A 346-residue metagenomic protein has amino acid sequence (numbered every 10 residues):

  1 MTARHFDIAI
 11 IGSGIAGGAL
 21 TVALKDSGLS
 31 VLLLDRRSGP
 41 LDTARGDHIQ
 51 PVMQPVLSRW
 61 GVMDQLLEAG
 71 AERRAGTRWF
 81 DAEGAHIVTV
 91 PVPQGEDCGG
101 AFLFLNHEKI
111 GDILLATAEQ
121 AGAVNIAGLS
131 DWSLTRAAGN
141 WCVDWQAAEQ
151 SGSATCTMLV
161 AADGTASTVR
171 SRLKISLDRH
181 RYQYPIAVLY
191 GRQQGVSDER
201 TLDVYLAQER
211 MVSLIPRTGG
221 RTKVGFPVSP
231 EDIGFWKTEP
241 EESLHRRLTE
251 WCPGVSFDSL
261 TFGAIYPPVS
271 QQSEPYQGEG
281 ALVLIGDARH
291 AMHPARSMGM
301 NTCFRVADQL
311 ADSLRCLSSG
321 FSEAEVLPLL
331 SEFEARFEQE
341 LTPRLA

Functional and structural regions predicted by a protein language model:
T2-G14: Beta1/beta-strand and adjacent pyrophosphate-binding region of the FAD-binding site in flavoprotein oxidoreductases
T2-H5, P55-R172, H180-V188, E241: Conserved N-terminal helical subregion
G17-G18: N-terminal Rossmann-fold NAD(P) dinucleotide-binding loop
K25-R45: Glycine-rich FAD pyrophosphate-binding loop
S38-S58: Conserved N-terminal glycine-rich FAD pyrophosphate-binding loop of Rossmann-like flavoproteins
N140-S153, M158-P268, Q272-Q277: Conserved FAD-binding catalytic core of PHBH/FMO-like flavoproteins
Q277-P294: Short FAD-binding loop at a beta-strand-to-alpha-helix junction that anchors the flavin cofactor in diverse
S297, D312-A346: C-terminal helical "tail/cap" subdomain of flavin- and related membrane-associated enzymes
